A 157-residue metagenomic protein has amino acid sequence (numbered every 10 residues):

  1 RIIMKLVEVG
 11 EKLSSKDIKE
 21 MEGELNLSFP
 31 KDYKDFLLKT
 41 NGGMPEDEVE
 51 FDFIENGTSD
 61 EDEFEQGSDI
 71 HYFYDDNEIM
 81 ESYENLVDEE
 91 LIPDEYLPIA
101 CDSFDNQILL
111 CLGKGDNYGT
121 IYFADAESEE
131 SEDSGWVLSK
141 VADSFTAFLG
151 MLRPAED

Functional and structural regions predicted by a protein language model:
R1-I3, F148: Short low-polarity hydrophobic stretches
I3-N106, R153-D157: A surface-exposed partner-binding patch
P98, L109, T120-Y122: Generic structural signal for residues positioned in beta-strands
A100-D102, G113, A124-A126: Structured loops at beta-to-helix junctions and adjacent beta-edge loops in soluble globular domains
Q107-G113: Short, surface-exposed beta-strand/loop micro-motifs that present aromatic residues
N117-E130: Intrinsically disordered, low-complexity regulatory segments enriched in Ser/Thr/Pro and charged residues
E127-R153: Compact, glycine/acidic-enriched structural inserts
